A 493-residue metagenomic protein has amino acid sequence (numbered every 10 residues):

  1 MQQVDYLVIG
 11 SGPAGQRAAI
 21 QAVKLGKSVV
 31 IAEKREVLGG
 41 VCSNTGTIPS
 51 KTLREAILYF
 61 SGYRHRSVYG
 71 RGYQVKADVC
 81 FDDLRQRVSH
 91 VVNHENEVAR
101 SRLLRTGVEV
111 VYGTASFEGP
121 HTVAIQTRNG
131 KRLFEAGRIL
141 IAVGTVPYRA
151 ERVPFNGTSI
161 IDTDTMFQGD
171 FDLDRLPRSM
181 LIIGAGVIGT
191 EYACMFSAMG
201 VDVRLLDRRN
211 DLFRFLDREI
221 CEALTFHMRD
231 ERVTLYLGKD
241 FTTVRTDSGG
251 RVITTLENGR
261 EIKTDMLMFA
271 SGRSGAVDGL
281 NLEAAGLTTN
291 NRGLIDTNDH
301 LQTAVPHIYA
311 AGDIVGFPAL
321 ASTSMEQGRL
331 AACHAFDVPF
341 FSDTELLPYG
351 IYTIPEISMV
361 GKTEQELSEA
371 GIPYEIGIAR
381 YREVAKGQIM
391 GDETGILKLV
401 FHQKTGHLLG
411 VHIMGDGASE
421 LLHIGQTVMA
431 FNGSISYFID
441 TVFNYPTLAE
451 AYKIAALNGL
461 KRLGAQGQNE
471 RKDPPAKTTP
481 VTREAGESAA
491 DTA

Functional and structural regions predicted by a protein language model:
M1-G12, L176-G186: Beta1/beta-strand and adjacent pyrophosphate-binding region of the FAD-binding site in flavoprotein oxidoreductases
Q2-V4, I20-K27, E33-P177, R209-F213 (+5 more regions): Glycine-rich flavin
L7-I9, A115, F134-G144, I183 (+3 more regions): Short hydrophobic core segments
L7-R35, V41, I48, L53-L58 (+3 more regions): Flexible, glycine-rich terminal cap/loop adjacent to redox cofactors in electron-transfer oxidoreductases
A14-Q21, V41, I160, G189-Y192 (+3 more regions): Short glycine/serine/threonine-rich phosphate/pyrophosphate-binding segments that cradle anionic phosphate groups
T47, V143-D202, L206, T234 (+3 more regions): Glycine-rich dinucleotide-binding loop and its adjacent helix/turn
Q74, E109-Y112, S116-N129, M199-D299 (+2 more regions): A Rossmann-like FAD-binding core segment of flavoenzymes
N156-R175, E261-H334, I424, V428: FAD-site-proximal beta/loop scaffold in flavoenzymes
